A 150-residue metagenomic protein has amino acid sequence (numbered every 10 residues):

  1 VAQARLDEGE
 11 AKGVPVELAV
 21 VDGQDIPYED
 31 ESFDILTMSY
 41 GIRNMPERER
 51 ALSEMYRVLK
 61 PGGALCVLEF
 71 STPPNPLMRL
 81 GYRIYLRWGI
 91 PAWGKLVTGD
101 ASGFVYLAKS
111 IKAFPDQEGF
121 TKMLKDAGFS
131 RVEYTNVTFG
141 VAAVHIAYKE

Functional and structural regions predicted by a protein language model:
A2-Q3, G9: Conserved SAM-binding loop
E10-E29: Conserved SAM-binding strand-loop segment of SAM-dependent methyltransferases
L18, S71-A127, E133: C-terminal alpha-helical "lid/dimerization" subdomain adjacent to the S-adenosyl-L-methionine
L36-T37: Hydrophobic beta-strand segment of the Class I
Y40-R43, E69: Short catalytic micro-motifs in class I SAM-dependent methyltransferases
E49-A64: A short glycine-rich, Lys/Arg-flanked "PGG" loop and its adjoining helix->strand segment in the class I
T121, A127-E150: Core SAM-dependent methyltransferase catalytic element
